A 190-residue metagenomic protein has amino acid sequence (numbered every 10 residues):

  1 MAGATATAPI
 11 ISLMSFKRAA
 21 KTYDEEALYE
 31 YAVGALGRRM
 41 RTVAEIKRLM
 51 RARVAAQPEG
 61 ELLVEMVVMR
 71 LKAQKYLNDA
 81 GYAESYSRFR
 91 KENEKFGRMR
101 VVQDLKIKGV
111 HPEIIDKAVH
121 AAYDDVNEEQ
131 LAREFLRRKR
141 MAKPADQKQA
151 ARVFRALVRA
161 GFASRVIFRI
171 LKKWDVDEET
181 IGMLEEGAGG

Functional and structural regions predicted by a protein language model:
A2-G190: An alpha-helical, amphipathic repeat domain used for nucleic-acid recognition, typified by the mTERF helical solenoid
